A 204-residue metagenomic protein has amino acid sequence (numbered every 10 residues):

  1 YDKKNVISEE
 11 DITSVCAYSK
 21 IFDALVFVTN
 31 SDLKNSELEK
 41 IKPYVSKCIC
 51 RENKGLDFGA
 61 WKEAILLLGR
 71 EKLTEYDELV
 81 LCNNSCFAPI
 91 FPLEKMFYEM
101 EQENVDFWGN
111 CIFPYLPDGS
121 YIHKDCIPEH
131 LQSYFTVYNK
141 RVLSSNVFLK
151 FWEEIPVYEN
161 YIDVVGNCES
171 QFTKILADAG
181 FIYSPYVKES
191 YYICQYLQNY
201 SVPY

Functional and structural regions predicted by a protein language model:
Y1-Y204: ER/Golgi luminal nucleotide-sugar-dependent glycosyltransferases, focusing on the catalytic module
